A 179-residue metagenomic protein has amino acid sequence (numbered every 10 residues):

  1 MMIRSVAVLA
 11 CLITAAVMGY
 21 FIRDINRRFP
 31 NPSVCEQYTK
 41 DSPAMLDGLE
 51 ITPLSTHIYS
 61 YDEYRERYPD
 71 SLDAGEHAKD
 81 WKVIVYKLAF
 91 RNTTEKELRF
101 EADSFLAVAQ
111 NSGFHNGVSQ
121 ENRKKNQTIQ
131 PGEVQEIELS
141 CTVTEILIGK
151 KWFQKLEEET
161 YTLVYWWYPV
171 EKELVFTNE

Functional and structural regions predicted by a protein language model:
M1-V85, A89-E179: Conserved functional micro-motifs across diverse proteins
